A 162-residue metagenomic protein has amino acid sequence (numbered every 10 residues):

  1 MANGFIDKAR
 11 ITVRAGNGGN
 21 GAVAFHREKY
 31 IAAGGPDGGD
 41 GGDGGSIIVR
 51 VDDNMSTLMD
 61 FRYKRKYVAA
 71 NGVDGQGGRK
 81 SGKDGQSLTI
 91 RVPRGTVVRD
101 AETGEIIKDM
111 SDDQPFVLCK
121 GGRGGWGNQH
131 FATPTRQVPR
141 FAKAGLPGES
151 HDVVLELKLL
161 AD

Functional and structural regions predicted by a protein language model:
M1-A161: Conserved P-loop NTPase architecture
